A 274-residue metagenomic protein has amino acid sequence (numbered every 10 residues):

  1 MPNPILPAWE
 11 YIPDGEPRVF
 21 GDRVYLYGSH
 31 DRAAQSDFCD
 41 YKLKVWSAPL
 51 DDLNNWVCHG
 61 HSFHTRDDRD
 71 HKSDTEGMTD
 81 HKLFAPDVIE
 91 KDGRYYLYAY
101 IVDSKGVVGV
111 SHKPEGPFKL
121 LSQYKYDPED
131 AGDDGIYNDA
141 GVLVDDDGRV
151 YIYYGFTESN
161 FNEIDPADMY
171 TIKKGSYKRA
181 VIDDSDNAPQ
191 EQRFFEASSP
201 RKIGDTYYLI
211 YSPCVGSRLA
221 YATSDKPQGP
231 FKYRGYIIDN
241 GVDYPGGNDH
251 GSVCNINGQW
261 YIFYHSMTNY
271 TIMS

Functional and structural regions predicted by a protein language model:
M1-S274: Carbohydrate-active catalytic/glycan-binding domains of CAZyme proteins, especially the secreted or lumenal ectodomains
